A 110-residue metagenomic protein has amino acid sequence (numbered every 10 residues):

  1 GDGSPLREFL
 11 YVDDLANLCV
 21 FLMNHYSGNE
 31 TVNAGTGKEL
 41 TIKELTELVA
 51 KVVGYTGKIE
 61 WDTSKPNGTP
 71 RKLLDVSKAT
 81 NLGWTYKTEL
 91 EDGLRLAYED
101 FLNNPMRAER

Functional and structural regions predicted by a protein language model:
G1-R110: C-terminal substrate-binding subdomain of Rossmann-fold SDR/epimerase-dehydratase oxidoreductases
